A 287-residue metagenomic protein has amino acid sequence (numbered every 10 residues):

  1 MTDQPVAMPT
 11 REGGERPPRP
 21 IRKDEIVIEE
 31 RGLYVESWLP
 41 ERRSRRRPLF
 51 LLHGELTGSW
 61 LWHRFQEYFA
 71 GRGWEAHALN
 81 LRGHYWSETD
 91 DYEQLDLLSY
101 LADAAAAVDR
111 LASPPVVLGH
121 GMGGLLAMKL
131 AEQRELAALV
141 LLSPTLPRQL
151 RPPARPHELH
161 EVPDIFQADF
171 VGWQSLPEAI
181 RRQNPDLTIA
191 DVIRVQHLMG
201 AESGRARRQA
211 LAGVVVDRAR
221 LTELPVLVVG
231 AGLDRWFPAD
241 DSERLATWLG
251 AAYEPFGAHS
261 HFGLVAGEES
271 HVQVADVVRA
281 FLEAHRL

Functional and structural regions predicted by a protein language model:
G54-G58, G121, G232: Active-site glycine-rich loops that stabilize anionic/oxyanionic intermediates across multiple enzyme folds
L56-R64, A76: Serine-hydrolase catalytic-loop signature spanning alpha/beta hydrolases and amidase-signature enzymes
Q66-T89: Conserved alpha/beta-hydrolase
H84-P115: Active-site loop/oxyanion-hole signature of alpha/beta-hydrolase fold enzymes
E132-Q167, A206-V214: Flexible "cap/lid" loop of the alpha/beta hydrolase fold
T222, V228-G230, D234: Short beta-strand/loop motif that positions the catalytic acidic residue of the alpha/beta-hydrolase fold
R235-R244: Conserved alpha/beta-hydrolase "acid-adjacent" motif
H259-V272: Catalytic histidine-centered segment of alpha/beta-hydrolase-like enzymes
